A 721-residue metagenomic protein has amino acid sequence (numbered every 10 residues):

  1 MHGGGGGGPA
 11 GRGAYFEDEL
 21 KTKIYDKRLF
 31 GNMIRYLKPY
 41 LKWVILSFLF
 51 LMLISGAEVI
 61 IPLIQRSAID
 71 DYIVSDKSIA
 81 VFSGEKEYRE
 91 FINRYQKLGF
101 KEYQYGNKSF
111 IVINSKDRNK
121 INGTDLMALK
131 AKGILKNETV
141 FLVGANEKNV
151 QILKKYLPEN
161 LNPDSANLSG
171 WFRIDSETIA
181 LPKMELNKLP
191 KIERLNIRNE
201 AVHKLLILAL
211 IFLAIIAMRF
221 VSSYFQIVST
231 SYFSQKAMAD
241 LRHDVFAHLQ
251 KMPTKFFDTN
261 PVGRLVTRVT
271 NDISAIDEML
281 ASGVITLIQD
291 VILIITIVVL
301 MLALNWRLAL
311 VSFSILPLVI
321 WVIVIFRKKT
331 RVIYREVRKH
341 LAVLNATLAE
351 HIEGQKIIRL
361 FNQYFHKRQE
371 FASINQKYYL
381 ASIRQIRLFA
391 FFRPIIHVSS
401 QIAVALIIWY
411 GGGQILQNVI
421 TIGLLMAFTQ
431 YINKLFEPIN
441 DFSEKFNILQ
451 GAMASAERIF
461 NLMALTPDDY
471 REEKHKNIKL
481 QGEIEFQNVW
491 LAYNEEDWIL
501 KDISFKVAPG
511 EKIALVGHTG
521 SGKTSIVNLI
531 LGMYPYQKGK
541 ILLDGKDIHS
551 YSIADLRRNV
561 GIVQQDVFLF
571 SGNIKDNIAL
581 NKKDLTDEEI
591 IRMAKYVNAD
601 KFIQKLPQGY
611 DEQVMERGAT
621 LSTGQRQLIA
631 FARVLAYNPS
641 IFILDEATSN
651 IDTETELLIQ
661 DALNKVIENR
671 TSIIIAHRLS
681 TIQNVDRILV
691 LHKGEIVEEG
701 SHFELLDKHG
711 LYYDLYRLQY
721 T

Functional and structural regions predicted by a protein language model:
M1-I61, D71-L210, Q226-T230, S234 (+6 more regions): Membrane-integrated ABC transporters
Y15, L29, L37, T230-S231 (+2 more regions): Juxtamembrane loop-to-helix connectors within ABC transporter transmembrane domains
G31-I34, K42-S67, L208, F212 (+6 more regions): Alpha-helical segments in transporter systems
V44-L53, I285-E336, W409-I420, E437: Transmembrane helices of ABC transporter permease
I79-A80, R471, N477-T721: ABC-type nucleotide-binding domain
F212-R219, S223, L316-I323, F389-A403 (+2 more regions): Hydrophobic alpha-helical segments in the permease module
G263, E336-R384: Loop segments that connect adjacent transmembrane helices in multi-pass transporters
R359, Q363, R387, I402-V404 (+1 more regions): Cytosolic ends of transmembrane helices, especially the final helix of ABC transmembrane type-1 domains
